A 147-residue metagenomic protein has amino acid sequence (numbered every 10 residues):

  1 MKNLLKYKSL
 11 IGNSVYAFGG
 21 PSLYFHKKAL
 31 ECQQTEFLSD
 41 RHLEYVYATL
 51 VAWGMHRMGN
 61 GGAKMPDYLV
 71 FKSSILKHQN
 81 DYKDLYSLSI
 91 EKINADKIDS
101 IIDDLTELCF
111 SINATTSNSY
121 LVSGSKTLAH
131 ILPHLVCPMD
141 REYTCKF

Functional and structural regions predicted by a protein language model:
M1-T115, H134-F147: An N-terminal alpha-helical hairpin/helix-loop-helix interaction module that forms a charged, gly/pro-flexible surface
S123-T127: Conserved beta-strand->loop/alpha-helix structural units within folded catalytic cores of enzymes with alpha/beta
L128, L132: DNA major-groove recognition helix of helix-turn-helix
